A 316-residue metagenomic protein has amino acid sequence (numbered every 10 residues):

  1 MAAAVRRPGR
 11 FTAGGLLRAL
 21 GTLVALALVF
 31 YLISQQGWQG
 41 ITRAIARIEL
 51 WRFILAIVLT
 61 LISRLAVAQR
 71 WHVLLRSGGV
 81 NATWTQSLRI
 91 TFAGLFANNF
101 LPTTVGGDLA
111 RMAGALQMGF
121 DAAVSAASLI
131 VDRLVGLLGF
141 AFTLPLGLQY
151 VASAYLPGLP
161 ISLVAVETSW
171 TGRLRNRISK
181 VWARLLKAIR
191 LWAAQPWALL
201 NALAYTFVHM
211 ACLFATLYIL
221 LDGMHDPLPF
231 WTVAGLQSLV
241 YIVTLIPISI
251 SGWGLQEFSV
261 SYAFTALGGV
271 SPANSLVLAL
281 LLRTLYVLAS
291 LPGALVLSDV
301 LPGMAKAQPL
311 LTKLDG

Functional and structural regions predicted by a protein language model:
M1-F92, Q149-L245, A263, V270-G316: Predominantly cytoplasmic-facing regulatory/coupling regions of multi-pass membrane proteins
I41, V73, R111-Q117: Hydrophobic transmembrane alpha-helix segments characteristic of membrane transport and insertion machinery
W84-R89, T103, G107-D108, M118-D132 (+1 more regions): Membrane-interface alpha-helices at helix entry/exit sites of multi-pass transporters
G94-T103, D222, S238-W253, E257: Transmembrane alpha-helix interface/packing and boundary motifs in multi-pass membrane proteins, characterized by
G107-L116, I250-A266, V296: Re-entrant/interfacial helical elements at transmembrane boundaries that shape and gate the permeation pathway
L116-G119, A141, L291: Short, linear, compositionally biased motifs with a strong N-terminal bias
I130-Q149: Hydrophobic alpha-helical transmembrane segments of ABC transporter permease domains
